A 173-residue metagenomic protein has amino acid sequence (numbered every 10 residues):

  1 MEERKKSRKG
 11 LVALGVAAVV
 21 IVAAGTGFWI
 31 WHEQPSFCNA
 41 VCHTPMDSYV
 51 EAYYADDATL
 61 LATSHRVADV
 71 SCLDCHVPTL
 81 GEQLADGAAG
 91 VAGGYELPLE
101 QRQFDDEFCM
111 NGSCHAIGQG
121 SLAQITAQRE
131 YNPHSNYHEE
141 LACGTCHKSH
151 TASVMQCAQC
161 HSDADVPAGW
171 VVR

Functional and structural regions predicted by a protein language model:
E2-R173: Short sequence/structural segments immediately N-terminal
